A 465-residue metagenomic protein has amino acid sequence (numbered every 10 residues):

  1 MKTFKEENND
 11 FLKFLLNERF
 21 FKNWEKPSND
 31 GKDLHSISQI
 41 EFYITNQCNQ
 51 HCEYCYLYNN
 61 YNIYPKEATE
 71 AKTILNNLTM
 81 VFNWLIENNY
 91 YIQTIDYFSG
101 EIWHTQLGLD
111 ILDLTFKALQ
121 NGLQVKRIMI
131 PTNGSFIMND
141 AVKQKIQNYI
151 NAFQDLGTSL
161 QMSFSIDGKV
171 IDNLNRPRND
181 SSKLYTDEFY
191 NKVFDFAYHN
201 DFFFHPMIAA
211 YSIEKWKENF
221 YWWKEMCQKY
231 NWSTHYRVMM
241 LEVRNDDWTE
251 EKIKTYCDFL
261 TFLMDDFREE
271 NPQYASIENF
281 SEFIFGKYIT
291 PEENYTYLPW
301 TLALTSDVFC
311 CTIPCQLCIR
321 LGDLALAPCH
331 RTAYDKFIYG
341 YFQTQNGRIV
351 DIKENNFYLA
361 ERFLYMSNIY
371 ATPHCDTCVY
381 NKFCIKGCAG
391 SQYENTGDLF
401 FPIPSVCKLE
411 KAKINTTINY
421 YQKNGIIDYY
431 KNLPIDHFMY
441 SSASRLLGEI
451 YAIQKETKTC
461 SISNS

Functional and structural regions predicted by a protein language model:
M1-T3, E278-K408: Accessory C-terminal segments flanking Radical SAM cores
K2-E41, N88-Y91: N-terminal [4Fe-4S]-dependent radical SAM core
K32-N76: Canonical Radical SAM [4Fe-4S] cluster-binding loop centered on the CxxxCxxC motif and its immediate flanking residues
H51, C55-Y58, N381, S391 (+1 more regions): Cys/His-rich metal-chelating microdomains
Y64-T69, G387-E394, D398-F400, I418-Q422: Short cysteine/histidine-rich zinc-coordinating motifs and their immediately flanking basic loops
L75-F98, T105-E242: Radical SAM/AdoMet-radical enzyme domain recognition
L78-F98, P402-G448: Short Fe-S-cluster ligation motifs
V170-L321, A333-F342: Radical SAM enzyme [4Fe-4S]-AdoMet core and its adjacent flexible, acidic and glycine-rich loops/tails across
